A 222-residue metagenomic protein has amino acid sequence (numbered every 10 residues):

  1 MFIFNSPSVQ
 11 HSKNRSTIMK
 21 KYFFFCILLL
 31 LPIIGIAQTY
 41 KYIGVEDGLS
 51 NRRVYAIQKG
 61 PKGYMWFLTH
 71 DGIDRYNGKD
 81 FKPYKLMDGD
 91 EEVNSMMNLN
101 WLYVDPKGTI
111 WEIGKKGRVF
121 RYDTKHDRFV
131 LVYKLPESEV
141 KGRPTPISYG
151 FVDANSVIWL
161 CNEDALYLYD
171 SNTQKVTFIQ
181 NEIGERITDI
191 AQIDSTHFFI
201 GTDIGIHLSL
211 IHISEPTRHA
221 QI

Functional and structural regions predicted by a protein language model:
M1-S214, R218: Carboxylate-rich, polar loop motifs that coordinate divalent cations or form catalytic acidic clusters
